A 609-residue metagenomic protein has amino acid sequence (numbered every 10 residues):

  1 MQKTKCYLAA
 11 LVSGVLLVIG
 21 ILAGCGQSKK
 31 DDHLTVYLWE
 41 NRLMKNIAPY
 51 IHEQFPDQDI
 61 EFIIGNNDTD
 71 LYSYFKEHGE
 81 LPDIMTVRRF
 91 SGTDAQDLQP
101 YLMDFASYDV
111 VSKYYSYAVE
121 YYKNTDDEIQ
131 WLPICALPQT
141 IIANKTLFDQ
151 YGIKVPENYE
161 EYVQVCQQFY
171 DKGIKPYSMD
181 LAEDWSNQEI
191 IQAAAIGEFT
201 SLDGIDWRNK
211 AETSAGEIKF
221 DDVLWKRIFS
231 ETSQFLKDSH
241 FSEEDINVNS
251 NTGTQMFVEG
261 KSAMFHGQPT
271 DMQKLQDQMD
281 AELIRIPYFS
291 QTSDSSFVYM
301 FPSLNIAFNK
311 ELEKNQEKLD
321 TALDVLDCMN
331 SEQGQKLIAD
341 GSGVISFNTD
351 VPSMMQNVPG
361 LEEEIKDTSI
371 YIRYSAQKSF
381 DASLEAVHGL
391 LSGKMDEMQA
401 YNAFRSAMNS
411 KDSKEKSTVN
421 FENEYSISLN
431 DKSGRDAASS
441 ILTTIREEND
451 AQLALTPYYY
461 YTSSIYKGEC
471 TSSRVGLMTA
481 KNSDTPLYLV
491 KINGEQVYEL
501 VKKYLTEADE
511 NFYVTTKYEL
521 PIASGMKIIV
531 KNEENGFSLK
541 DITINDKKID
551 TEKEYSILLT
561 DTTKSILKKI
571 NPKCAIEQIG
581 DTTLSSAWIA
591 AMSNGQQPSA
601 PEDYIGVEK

Functional and structural regions predicted by a protein language model:
R42-L43, E61, M300, A339-D412: C-terminal capping/gating helix-and-loop segments adjacent to ligand/active sites or protein-protein/ligand interfaces
E53-Y117, T146-Y151, E157, M256 (+1 more regions): Extracytoplasmic "Venus flytrap"/periplasmic binding protein-like
Y74-K76, P82-D83, V111-T146, K175-L181 (+2 more regions): A structural signal for short loop-to-beta-strand junctions that line the ligand-binding cleft of periplasmic/secreted
R88-T140, K154, V163, I190 (+1 more regions): Hinge/lid segment of periplasmic solute-binding proteins
Q130, V163-G216: Extracytoplasmic/periplasmic solute-binding protein
A211-D245: Glycine-centered hinge/linker elements that transmit conformational signals in sensory and ligand-binding systems
D277-D340: Extracytoplasmic/periplasmic substrate-recognition and gating elements
K414-K609: Catalytic centers of hydrolytic enzymes
